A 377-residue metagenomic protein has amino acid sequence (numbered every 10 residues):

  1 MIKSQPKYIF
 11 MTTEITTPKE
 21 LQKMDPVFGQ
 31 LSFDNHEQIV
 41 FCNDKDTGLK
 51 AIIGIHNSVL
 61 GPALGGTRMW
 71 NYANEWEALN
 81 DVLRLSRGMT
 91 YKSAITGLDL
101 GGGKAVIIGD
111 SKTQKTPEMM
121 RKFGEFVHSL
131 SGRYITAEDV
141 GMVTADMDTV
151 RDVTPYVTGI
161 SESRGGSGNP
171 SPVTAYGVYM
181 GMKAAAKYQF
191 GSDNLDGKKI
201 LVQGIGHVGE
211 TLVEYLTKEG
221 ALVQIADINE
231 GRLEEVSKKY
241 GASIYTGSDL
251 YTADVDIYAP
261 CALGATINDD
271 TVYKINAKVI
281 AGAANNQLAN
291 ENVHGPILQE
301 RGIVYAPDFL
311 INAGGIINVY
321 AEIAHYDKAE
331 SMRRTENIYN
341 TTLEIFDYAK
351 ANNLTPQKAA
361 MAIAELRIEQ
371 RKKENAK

Functional and structural regions predicted by a protein language model:
I2, P6-R164: N-terminal ligand-binding/catalytic initiation module
A73-D81, Q114-E118, K122, G141-A145 (+16 more regions): Conserved active-site and cofactor/substrate-binding residues in soluble primary-metabolism enzymes
A94-L98, R133-E138, F190-K198, G247 (+2 more regions): Flexible, glycine/charged-enriched surface loops at secondary-structure junctions
G97-L98, G102-G103, V208, L212 (+2 more regions): A structural-propensity feature for long, helix-poor, extended segments
N169-I257: Glycine-rich phosphate/diphosphate-binding loop of Rossmann-like nucleotide-binding domains
A186, K278-K377: Adenosine-phosphate binding glycine-rich loop
L222, E230-L310: Rossmann-like adenosine-cofactor binding region
